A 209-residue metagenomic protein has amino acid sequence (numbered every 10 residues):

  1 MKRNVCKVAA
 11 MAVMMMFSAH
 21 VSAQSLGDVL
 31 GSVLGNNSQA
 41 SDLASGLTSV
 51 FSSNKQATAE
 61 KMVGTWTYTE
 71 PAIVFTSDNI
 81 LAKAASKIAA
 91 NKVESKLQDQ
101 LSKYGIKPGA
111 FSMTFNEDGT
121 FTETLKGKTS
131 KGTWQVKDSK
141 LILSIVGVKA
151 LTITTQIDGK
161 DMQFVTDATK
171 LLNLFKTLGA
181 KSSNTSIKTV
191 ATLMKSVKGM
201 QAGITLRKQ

Functional and structural regions predicted by a protein language model:
M1-A9: Bacterial N-terminal signal peptides that target proteins for export
A10-M15: Hydrophobic helical h-region of N-terminal Sec-dependent signal peptides in bacterial secretory/periplasmic proteins
F17-A23: Sec/Tat signal peptide C-region and signal peptidase I cleavage site
Q24-E117, T122-T124, K128-S130, K137 (+1 more regions): Lipid interaction determinants
